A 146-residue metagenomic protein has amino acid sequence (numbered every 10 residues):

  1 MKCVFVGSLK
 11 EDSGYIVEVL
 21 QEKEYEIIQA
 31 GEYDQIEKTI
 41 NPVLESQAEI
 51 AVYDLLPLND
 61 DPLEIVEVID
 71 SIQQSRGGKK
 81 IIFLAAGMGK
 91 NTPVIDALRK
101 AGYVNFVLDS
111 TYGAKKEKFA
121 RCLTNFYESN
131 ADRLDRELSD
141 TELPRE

Functional and structural regions predicted by a protein language model:
M1-R145: Acidic-aromatic/histidine active-site loop/patch
